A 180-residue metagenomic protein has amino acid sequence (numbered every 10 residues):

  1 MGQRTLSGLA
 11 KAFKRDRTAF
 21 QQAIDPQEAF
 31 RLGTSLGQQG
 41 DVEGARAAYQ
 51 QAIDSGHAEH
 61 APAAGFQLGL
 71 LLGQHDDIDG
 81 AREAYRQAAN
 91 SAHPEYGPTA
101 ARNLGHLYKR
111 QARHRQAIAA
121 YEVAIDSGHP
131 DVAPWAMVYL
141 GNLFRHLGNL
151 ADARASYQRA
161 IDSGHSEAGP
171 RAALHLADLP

Functional and structural regions predicted by a protein language model:
Q27, A63, T99, W135 (+1 more regions): Start-of-helix register in tetratricopeptide repeats
R31, Q67, N103, Y139 (+1 more regions): Canonical tetratricopeptide repeat
G56-H57, A92-H93, G128-H129, G164-H165: Alpha-helical junction/boundary sensor with strong preference for TPR arrays
